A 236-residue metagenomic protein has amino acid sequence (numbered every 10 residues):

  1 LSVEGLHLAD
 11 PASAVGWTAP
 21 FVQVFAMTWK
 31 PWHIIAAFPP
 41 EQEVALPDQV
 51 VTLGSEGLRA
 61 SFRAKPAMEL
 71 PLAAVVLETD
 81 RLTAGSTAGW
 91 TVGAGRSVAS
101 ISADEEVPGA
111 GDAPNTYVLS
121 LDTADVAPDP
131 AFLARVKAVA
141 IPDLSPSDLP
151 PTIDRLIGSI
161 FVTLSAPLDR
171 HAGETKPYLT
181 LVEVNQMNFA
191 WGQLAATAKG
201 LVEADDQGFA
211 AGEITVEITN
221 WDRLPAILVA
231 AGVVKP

Functional and structural regions predicted by a protein language model:
L1-D112, A124, M187-F189: N-terminal beta-strand/beta-hairpin edge segment
A14, L46-Q49, A88-G89, P130-L133 (+2 more regions): A short, polar/proline- and glycine-enriched secondary-structure boundary/capping micro-motif
T18, V136-A138, A230-A231: Extended Gly/Ser/Thr-rich low-complexity repeat segments, especially those forming or decorating extracellular
L72-A74, T116-V118, A211-E213: Outer-membrane beta-barrel architecture
D80-A84, D122-D129, V216-T219: Short, solvent-exposed aromatic-acidic interface loops
P108-A110, Y117-L119, V126-F132, T197: Extended, compositionally simple hydrophobic/Ser/Thr-rich segments that build repetitive fibrous architectures
S120, L133, A140-V216, R223: Solvent-exposed beta-strand/coil patches in large extracellular/periplasmic or lumenal scaffold regions
A226-P236: C-terminal structured domain segments
